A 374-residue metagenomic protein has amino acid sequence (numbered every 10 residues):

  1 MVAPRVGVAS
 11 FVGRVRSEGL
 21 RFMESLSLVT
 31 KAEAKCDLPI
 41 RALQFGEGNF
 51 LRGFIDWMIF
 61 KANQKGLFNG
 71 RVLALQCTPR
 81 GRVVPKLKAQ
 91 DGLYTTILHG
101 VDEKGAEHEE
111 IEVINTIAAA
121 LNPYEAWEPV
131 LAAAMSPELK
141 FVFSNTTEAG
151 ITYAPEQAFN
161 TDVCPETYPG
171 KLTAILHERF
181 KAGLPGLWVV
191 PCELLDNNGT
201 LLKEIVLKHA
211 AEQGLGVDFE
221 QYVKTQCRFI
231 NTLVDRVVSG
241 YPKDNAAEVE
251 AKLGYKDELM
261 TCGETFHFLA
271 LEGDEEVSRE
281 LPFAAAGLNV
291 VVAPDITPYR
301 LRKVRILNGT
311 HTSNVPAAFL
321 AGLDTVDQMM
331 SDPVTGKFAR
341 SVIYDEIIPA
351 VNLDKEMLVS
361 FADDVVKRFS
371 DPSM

Functional and structural regions predicted by a protein language model:
M1-S10, R14: Universal eukaryotic N-terminal targeting presequences
F11-V15, G19-M374: Substrate/ligand-engaging "lid" and interaction regions
